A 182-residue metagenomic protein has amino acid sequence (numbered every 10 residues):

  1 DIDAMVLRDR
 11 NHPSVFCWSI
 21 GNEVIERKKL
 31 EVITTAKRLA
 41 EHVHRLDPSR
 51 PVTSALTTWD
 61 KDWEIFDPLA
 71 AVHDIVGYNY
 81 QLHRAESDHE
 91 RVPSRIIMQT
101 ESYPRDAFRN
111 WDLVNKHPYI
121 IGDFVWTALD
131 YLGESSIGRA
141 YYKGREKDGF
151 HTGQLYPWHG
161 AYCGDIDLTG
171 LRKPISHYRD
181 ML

Functional and structural regions predicted by a protein language model:
D1-L182: Extended substrate-binding grooves/exosites of carbohydrate-active enzymes
